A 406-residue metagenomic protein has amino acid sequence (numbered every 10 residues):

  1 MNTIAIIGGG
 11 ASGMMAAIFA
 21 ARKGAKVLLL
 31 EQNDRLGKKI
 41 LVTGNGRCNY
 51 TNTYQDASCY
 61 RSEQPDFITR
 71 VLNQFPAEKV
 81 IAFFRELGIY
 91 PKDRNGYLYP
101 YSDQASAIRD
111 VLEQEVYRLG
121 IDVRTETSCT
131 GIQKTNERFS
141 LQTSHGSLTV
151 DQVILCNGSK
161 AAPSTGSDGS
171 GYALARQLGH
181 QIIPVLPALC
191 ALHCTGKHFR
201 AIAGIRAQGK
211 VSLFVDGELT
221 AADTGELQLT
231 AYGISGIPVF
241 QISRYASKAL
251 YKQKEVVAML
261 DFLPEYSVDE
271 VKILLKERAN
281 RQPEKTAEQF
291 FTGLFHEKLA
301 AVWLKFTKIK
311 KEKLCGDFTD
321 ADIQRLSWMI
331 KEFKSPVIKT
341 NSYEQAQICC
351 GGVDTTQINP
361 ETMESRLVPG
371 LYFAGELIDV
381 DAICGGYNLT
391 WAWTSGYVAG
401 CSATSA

Functional and structural regions predicted by a protein language model:
M1-S12: Beta1/beta-strand and adjacent pyrophosphate-binding region of the FAD-binding site in flavoprotein oxidoreductases
A5, A21-N45: Glycine-rich FAD pyrophosphate-binding loop
A5-I7, L30, C129, L148-P163 (+3 more regions): Short hydrophobic core segments
D34-L36, L41-V42, Y50-A57, Y90 (+2 more regions): An anion/pyrophosphate-binding glycine-rich loop and adjacent beta-alpha core in soluble alpha-beta enzymes
N45-N95: Glycine-rich active-site loop/strand segments that organize a redox cofactor
Q74-Q152: Feature captures the FAD/FMN-dependent oxidoreductase FAD-binding
T125, A300-D381: A glycine-rich dinucleotide-binding beta-alpha-beta segment and adjacent secondary-structure elements that constitute
Q152-H198: Glycine-rich loop(s) and the adjacent beta-strand/alpha-helix scaffold that form part
